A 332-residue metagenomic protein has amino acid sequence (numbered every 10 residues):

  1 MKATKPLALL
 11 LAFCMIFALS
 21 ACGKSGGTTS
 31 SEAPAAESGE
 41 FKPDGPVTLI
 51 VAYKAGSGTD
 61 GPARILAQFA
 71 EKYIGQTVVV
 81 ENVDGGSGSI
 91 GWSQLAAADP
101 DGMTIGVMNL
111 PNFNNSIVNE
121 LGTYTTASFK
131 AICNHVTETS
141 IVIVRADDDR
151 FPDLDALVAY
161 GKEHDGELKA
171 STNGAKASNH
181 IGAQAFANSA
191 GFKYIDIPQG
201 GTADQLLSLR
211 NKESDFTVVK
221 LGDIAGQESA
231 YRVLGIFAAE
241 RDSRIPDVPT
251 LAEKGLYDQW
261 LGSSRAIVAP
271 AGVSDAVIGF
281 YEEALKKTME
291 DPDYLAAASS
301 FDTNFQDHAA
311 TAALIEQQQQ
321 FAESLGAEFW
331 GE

Functional and structural regions predicted by a protein language model:
M1-L10: Bacterial N-terminal signal peptides that target proteins for export
F17-A21: C-terminal motif of bacterial Sec signal peptides marking the signal peptidase cleavage site
G23-G26, E32-S128, E167, F192-F216 (+4 more regions): N-terminal (or domain-start) structured segment
A36-G39, S128-A131, A252-D258: Short beta-strand/turn micro-motifs at beta-sheet edges
D44-P46, N188-Y194, A276-E332: An extracytoplasmic/periplasmic, membrane-proximal ligand-sensing/linker region
A97-M103, I117-G200, L251, S264-A297: Hinge/capping helix and adjacent helix->loop/strand transition within the periplasmic-binding protein
E167, S171-V248: Ligand-binding pocket segment of bilobal, Venus flytrap-like solute-binding proteins
G222-E290, Q317-Q320: C-terminal lobe and pocket-closing loops of periplasmic/extracytoplasmic Venus-flytrap solute-binding proteins
